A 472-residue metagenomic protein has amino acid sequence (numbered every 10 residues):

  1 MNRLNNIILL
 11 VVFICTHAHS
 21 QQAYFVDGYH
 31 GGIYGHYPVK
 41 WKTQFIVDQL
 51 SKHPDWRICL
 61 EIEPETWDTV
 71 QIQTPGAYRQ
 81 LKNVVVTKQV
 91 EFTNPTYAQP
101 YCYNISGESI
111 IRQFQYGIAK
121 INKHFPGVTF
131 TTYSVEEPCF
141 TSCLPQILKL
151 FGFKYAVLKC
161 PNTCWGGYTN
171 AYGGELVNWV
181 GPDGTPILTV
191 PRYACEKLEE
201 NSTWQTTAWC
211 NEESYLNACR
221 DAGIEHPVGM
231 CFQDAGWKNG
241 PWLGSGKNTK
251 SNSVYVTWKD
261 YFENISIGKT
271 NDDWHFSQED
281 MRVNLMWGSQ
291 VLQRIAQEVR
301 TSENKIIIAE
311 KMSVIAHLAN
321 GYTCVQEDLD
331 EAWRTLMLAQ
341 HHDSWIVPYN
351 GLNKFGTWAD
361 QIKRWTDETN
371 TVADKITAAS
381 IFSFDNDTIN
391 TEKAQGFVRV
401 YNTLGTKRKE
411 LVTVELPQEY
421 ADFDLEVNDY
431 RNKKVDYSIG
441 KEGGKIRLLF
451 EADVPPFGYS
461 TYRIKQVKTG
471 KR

Functional and structural regions predicted by a protein language model:
M1-Q21: Bacterial Sec-dependent N-terminal signal peptides
N6, V11-V12, Q418, V427 (+1 more regions): Generic detector of low-complexity/intrinsically disordered segments and short hydrophobic N-terminal stretches
L10-F13, K434, Q466: Detector for intrinsically disordered, low-structure N-terminal pre-sequences
V12-T16, Q73, V412: Alpha-helical transmembrane segments and their juxtamembrane interfaces
Q21-F397, T403, E410, D422 (+3 more regions): Catalytic-domain carbohydrate-binding cleft regions of carbohydrate-active enzymes
K407, K465-R472: Beta-strand-rich N-terminal accessory domains
E410-Q418: Glycine-centered coil/turn sites that cap beta-strands in beta-rich domains
